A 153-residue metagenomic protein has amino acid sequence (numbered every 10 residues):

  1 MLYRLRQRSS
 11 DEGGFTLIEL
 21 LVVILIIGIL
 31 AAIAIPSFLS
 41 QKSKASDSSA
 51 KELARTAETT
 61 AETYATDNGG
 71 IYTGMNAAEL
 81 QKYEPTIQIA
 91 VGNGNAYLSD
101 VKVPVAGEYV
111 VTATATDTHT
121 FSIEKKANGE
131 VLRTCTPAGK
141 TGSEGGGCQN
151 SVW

Functional and structural regions predicted by a protein language model:
M1-F15: N-terminal leader/signal peptides at the extreme start of proteins
D11-F38: N-terminal single-pass transmembrane signal-anchor helix
E12, K44, S48, E52 (+2 more regions): Residues at secondary-structure transition points
A34, Q41, A61: Conserved alpha-helical elements of the SDR catalytic core
S37-R55, N68: Aliphatic-rich helix starts adjacent to a transmembrane/signal segment
T59-W153: Periplasmic/extracellular, small/polar-rich flexible segments of pilin-like filament-forming proteins
